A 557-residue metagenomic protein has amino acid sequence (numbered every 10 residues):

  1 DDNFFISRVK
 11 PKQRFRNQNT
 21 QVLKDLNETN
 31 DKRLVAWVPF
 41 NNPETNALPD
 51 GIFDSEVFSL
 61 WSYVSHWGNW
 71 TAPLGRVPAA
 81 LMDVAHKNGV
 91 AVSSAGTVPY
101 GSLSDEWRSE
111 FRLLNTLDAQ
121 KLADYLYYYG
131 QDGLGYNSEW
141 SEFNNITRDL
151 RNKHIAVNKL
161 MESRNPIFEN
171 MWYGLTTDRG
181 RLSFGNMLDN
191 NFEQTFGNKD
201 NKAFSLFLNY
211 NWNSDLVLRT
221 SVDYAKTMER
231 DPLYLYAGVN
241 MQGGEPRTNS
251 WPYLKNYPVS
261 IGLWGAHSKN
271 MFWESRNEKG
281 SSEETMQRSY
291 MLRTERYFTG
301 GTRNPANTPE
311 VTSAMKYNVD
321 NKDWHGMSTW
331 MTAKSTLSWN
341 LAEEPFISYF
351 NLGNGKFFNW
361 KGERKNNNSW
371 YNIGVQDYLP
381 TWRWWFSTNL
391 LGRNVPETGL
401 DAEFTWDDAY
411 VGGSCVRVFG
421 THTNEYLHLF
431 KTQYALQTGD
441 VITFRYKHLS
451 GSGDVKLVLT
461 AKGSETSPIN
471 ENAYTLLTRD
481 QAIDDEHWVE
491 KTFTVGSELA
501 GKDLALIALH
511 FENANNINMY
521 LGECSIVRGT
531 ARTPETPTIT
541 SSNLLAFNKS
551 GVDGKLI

Functional and structural regions predicted by a protein language model:
D1-R8, L235-P396: Substrate-binding cleft of secreted/luminal carbohydrate-active enzymes
L26-G51, S55-V217: Chitinase-like catalytic core of GlcNAc-active glycosidases
N137-T312: Substrate-binding surface in catalytic domains of secreted glycosidases
T381, V416, Y426-V455, K491-F493 (+1 more regions): Extra-cytoplasmic beta-strand recognition segments
T398-Y426: Short carbohydrate-recognition loop motifs
E465-K502, A514: Extracellular carbohydrate recognition and processing domains and analogous Trp-centered ligand-binding platforms
L499-K502, F511-V527: Extracellular carbohydrate recognition
T530-I557: Pro/Thr/Ser/Gly-rich low-complexity, intrinsically disordered linker/stalk tracts
